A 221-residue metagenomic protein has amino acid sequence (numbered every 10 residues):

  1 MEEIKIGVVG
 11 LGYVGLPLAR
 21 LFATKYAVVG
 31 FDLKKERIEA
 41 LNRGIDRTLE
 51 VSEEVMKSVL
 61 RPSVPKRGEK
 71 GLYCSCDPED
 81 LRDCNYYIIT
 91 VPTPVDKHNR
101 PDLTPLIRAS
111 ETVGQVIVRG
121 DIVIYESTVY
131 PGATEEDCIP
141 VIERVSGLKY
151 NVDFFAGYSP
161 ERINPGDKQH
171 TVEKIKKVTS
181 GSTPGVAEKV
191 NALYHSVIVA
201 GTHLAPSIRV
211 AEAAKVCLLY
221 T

Functional and structural regions predicted by a protein language model:
E2-I4, A27, L33-Y86, P92-R100 (+1 more regions): Conserved N-terminal Rossmann-fold NAD(P) cofactor-binding segment
L11: Glycine-rich Rossmann-fold phosphate-binding loop(s) that bind the pyrophosphate of adenine dinucleotide cofactors
G15-L16: N-terminal Rossmann-fold NAD(P) dinucleotide-binding loop
F22: Aromatic pocket-lining residues of Rossmann-like dinucleotide-binding sites
I89, F155, R162-A205: Dinucleotide-binding Rossmann-like beta1-alpha1 core, especially the glycine-rich loop that anchors the ADP
V95-R162: Rossmann-like NAD(P)(H) cofactor-binding subdomain of soluble oxidoreductases
Y220-T221: Conserved small/polar residues in nucleotide/adenosyl-binding loops
